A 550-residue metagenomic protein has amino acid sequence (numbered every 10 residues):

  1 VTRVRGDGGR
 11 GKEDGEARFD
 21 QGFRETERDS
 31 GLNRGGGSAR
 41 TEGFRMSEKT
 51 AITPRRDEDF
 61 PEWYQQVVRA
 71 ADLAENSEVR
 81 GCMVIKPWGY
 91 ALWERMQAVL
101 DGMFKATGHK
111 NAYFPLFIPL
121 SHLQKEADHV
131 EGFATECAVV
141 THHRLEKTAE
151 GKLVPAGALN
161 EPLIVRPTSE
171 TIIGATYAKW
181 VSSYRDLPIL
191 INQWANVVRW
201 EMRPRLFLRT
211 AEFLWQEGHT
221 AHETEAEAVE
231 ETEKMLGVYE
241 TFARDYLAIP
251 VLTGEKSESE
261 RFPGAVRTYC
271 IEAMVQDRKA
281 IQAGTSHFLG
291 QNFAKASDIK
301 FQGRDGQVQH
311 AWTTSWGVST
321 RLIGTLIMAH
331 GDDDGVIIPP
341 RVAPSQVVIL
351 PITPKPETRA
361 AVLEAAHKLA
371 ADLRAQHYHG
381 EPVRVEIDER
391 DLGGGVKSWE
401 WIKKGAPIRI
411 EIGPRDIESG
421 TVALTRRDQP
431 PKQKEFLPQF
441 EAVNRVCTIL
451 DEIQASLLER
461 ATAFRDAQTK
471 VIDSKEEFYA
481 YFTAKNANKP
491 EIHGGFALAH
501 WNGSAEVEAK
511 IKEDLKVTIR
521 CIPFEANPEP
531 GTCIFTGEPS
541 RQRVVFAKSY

Functional and structural regions predicted by a protein language model:
T2-R18, R24, R45: Short polybasic linear motifs
R10, R28, N33-Y550: NTP/phosphate- and nucleic-acid-binding module
